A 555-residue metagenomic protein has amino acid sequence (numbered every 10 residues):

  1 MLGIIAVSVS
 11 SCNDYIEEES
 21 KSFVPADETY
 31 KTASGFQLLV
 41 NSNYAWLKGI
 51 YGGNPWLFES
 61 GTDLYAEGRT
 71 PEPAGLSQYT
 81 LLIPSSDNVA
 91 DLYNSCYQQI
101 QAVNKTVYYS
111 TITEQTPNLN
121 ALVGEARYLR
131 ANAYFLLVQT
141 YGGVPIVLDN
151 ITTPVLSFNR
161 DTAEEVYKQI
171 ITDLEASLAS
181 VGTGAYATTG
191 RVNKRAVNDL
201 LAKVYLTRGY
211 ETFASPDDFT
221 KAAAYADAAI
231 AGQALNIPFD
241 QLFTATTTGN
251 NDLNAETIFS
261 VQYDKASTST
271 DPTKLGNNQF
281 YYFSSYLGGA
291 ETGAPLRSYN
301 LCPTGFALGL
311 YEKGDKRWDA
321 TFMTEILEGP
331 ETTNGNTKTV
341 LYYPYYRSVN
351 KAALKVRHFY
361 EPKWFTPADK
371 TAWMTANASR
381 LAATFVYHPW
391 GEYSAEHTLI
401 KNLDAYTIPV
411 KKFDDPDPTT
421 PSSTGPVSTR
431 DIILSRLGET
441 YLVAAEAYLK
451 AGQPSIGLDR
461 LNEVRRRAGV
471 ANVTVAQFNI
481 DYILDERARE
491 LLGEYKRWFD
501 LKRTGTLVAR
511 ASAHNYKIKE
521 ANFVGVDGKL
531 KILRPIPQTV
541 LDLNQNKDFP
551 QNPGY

Functional and structural regions predicted by a protein language model:
S8-S11: C-terminal motif of bacterial Sec signal peptides marking the signal peptidase cleavage site
N13, G68-T70, C96, Q169 (+8 more regions): Long, intrinsically disordered, low-complexity segments
N13-E72, R195, K203-A378: An aromatic- and glycine-enriched ligand-binding surface/loop that stacks and positions planar moieties
K31-Y51, P71-Y141, S157, D161-K168 (+2 more regions): Conserved, well-structured interaction surfaces
L136-P145, A185, T207-P216, G452-Q453: Short coil/turn linking the two alpha-helices of tandem helical-hairpin repeats
E331-N462: C-terminal substrate/ligand-recognition segments
